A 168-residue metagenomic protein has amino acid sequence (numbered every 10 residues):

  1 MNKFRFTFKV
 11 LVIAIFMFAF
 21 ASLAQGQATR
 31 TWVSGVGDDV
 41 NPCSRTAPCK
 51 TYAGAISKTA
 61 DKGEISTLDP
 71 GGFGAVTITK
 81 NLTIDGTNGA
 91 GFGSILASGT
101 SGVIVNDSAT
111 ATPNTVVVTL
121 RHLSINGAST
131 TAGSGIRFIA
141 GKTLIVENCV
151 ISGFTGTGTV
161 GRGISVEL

Functional and structural regions predicted by a protein language model:
M1-T29: Sec-dependent, cleavable N-terminal signal peptides
A28-V36: N-terminal nucleotide-binding beta1-loop-alpha1 segment
R30, K62-E64, P70, A75 (+5 more regions): Detector for repetitive beta-architecture
V33-S34, L68, D85, L96: Residue-level detector of conserved, well-ordered beta-strand and adjacent loop positions that form binding/recognition
G35-L68, G72-G74: Acidic Gly/Asp/Thr-rich repetitive segments characteristic of extracellular carbohydrate-active and adhesion proteins
N81-G135, G153-T159: Right-handed parallel beta-helix/beta-spiral solenoid domain characteristic of secreted/periplasmic
R162-L168: Short, intrinsically disordered, charge-balanced linker/junction segments flanking boundaries in proteins
